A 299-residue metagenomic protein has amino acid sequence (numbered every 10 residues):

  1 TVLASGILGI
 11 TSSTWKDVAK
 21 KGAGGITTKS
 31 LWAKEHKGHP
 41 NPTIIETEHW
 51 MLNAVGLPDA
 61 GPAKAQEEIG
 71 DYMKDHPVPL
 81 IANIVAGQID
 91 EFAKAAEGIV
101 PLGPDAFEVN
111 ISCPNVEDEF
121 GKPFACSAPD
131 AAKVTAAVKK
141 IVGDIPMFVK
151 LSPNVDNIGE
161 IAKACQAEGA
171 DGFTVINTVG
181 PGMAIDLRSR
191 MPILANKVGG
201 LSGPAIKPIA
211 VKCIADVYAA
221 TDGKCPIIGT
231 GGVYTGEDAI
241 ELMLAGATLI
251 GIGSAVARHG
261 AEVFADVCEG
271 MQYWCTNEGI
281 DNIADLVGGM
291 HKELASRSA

Functional and structural regions predicted by a protein language model:
T1-L80, V85-G87, V267: N-terminal capping/small domains of soluble enzymes
G6-I7, G231-V233: Active-site metal-binding loops of divalent metal-dependent hydrolases
S12, D59-A63, A86-I89, A128 (+7 more regions): Electropositive phosphate-/nucleotide-binding environments in soluble metabolic enzymes
D17-K21, G25, G87-I228, Y234-A247 (+2 more regions): Alpha/beta enzyme core
K29, G253-S254: Short beta->alpha connector loops at strand-helix junctions that form conserved, small/polar/Pro-enriched
W32-K37, P114-V116, G180-M183, V256-H259: Short gly/pro/ser/thr-enriched loop/turn and capping motifs at secondary-structure boundaries
G38-H49, A184-G199, A255-D281: C-terminal helical cap(s) of enzyme catalytic domains, especially alpha/beta-barrels
K207, E269-A299: Extended, intrinsically disordered, low-complexity segments
